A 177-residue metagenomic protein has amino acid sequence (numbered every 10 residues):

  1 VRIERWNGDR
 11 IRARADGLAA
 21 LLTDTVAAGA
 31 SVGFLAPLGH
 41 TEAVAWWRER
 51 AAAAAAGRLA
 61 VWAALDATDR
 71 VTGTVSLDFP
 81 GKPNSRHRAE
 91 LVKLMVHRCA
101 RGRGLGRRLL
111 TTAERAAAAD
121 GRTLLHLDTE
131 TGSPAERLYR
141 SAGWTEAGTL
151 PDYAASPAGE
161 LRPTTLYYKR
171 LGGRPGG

Functional and structural regions predicted by a protein language model:
V1-I3: Extreme N-terminal starter segment of soluble prokaryotic enzymes
R5-K93, H97-C99, L110-T112, A116 (+1 more regions): Acetyl-CoA-dependent GNAT
R5-R12, T145, S156-G177: Terminal substrate-recognition subdomain of acyl/acetyltransferases
H97-C99, R103, T131: Active-site acidic-Proline motif in GNAT/NAT acetyltransferases
G102-R103, R108, R115, R140-S141: Charged, amphipathic alpha-helical coiled-coil/dimerization segments
G106, L110, G132-A135, P151-A158: Short glycine/proline-centered loop/turn elements that form peptide/ligand docking sites
L110, A117-T129: Conserved GNAT acetyl-CoA-binding A-motif
L124-D128, R140, T145-P163: Conserved catalytic-core motifs of GNAT/GCN5-like acyltransferases
